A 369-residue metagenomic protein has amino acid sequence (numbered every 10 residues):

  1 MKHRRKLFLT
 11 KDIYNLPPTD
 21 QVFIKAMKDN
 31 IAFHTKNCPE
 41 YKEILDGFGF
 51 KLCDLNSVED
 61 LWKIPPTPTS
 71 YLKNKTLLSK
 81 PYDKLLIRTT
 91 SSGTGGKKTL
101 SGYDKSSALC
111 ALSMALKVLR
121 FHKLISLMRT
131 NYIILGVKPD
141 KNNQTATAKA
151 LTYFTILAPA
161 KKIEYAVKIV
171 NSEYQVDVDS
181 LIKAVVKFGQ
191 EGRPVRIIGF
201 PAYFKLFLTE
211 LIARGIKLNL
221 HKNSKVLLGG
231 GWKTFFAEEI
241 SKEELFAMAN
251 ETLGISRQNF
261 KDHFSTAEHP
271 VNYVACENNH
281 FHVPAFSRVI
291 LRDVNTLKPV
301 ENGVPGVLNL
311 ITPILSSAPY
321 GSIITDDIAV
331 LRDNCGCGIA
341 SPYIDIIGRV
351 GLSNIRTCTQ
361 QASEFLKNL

Functional and structural regions predicted by a protein language model:
M1-Y14, Q21-A32, T155-L369: Active-site glycine/GP-rich loop and adjacent strand/helix microenvironment that borders small-molecule binding pockets
P17-Q21, A32, K36-R88, K98-Y103 (+2 more regions): Active-site diphosphate/adenylate-binding microenvironment
K25, A148-L151: Replace "small metal-dependent catalytic modules" with "small catalytic or cofactor-binding modules
G49-K51, I125, K217, I255-S256: Short coil/loop linkers at secondary-structure junctions
I87, M128-I133, R193-V195: Generic beta-strand structural signal
T89-S92, S101, F207, S265: Conserved catalytic-core segments centered on acid/base and nucleophilic motifs
S92-T147: Conserved adenylate-forming
K105-L109, S113, S126, K141-A148 (+3 more regions): Short, amphipathic alpha-helical segments
